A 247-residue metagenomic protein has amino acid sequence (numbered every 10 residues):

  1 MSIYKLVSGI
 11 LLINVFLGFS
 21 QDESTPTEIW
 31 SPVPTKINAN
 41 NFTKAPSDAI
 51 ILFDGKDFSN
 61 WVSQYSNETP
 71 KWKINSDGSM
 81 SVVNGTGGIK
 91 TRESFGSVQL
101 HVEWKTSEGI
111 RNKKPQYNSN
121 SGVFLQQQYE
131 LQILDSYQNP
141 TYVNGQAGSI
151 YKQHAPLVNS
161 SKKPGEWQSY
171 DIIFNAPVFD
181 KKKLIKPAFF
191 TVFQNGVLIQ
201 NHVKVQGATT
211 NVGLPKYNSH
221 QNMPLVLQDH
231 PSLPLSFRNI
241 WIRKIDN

Functional and structural regions predicted by a protein language model:
M1-Q21: Bacterial Sec-dependent N-terminal signal peptides
F19-N247: Carbohydrate-interacting regions of secretory-pathway proteins
